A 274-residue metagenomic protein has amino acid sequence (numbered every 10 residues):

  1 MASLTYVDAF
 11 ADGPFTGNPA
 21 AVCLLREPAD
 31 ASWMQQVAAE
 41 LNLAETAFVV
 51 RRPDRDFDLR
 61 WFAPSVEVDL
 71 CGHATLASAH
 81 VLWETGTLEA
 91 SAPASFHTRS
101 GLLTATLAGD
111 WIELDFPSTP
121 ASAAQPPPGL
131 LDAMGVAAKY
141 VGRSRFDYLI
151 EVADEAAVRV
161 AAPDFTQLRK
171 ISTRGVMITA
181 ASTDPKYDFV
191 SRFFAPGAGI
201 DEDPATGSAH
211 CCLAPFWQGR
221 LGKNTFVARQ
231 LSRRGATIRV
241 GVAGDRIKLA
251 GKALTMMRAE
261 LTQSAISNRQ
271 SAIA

Functional and structural regions predicted by a protein language model:
M1-A265, A274: Active-site proximal loop and beta-alpha junction motif in alpha/beta enzyme cores
